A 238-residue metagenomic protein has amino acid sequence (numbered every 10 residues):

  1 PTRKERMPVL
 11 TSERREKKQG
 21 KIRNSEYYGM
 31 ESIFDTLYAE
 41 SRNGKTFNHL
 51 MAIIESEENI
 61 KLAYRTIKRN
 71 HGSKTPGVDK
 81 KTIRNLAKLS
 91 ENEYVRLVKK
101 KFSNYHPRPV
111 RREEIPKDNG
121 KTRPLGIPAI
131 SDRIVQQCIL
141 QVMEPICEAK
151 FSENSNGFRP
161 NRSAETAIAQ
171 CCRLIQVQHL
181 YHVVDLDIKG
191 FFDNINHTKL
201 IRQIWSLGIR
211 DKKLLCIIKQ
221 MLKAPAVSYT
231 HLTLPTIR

Functional and structural regions predicted by a protein language model:
P1-N92: Non-catalytic, polymerase-adjacent accessory regions of viral genome-replication enzymes
S73-T82, G126, E165-I204: Conserved catalytic palm subdomain of right-hand nucleotidyl-transferase polymerases, strongest for RNA-directed enzymes
N85-P107: Amphipathic alpha-helical blocks
I130-L140, F151, H182: Duplex nucleic acid-engaging cores and interfaces of nucleic-acid transaction enzymes
L140-S152, R238: Active-site palm subdomain of RNA-directed nucleic acid polymerases
R159-P160: Conserved, non-catalytic sequence blocks in retroelement Pol enzymes and Pol-derived host proteins
T230-T236: Conserved small/polar residues in nucleotide/adenosyl-binding loops
